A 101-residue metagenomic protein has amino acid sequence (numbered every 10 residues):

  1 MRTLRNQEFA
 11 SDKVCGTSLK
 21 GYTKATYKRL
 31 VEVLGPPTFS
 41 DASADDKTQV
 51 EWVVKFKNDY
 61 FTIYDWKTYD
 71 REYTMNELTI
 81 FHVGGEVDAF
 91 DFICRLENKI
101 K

Functional and structural regions predicted by a protein language model:
M1-A25: N-terminal trafficking/processing presequences and adjacent post-cleavage segments of proteins routed to secretion
T3-L4, A10, F92, L96-K101: Charge-dense, helix-prone N-terminal extensions
K20-S40: Amphipathic alpha-helical segments
K20-Y22, K55, G84-E86: A structural detector for beta-sheet-dominated domains
P36, L78, N98-I100: General N-terminal targeting signals
P36-T68: Amphipathic, interaction-prone secondary-structure segments
F61-D91: Intrinsically disordered, low-complexity regulatory segments enriched in Ser/Thr/Pro and charged residues
